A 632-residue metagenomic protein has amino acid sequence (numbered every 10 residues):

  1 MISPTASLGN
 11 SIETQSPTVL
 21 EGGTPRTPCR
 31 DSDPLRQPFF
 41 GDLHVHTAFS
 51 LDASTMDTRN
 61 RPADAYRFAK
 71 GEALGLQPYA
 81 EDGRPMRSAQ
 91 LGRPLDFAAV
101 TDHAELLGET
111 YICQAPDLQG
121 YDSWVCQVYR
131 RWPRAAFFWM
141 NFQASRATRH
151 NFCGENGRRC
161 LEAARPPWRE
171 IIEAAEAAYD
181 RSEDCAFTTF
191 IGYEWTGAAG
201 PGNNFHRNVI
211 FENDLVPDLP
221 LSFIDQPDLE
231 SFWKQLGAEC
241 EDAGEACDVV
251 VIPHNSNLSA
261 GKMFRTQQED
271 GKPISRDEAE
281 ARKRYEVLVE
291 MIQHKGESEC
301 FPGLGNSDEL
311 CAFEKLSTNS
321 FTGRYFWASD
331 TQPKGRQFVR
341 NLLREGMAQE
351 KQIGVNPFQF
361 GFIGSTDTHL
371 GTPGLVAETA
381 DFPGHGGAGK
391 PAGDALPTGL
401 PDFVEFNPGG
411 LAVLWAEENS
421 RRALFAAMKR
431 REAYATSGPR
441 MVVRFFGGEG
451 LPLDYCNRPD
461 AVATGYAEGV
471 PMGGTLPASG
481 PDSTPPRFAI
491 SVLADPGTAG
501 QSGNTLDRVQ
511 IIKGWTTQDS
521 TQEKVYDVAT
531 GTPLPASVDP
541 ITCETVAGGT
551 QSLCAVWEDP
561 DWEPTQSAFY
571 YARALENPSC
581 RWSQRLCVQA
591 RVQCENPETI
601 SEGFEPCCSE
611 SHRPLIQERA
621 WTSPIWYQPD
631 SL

Functional and structural regions predicted by a protein language model:
I2-L632: Extended, charged catalytic domains and RNA/DNA-binding interfaces, predominantly in divalent-metal-using enzymes
